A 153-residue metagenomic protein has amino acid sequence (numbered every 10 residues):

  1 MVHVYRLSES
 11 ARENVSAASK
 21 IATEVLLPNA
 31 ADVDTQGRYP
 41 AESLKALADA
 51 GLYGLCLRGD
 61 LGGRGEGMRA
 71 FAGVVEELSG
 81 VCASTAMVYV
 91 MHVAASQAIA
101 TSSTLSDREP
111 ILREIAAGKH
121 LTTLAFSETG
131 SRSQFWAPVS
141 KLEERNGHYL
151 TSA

Functional and structural regions predicted by a protein language model:
M1-G73: Alpha-helical interface subdomain recognition
V2, E13-N14, K20, L26 (+7 more regions): Short, well-ordered helical secondary-structure segments
Y5, Y39, Y53, Y89 (+3 more regions): Sequence-level detector for tyrosine residue identity
S8, T35-Q36, F71, G80-V81 (+3 more regions): Short amphipathic alpha-helical surface micro-motifs
A11, G37, S43, L61 (+7 more regions): Solvent-exposed, flexible loop/coil residues
V25, N29, A98, T122: Short alpha-helical functional segments enriched in proximate histidine and acidic residues
D49, Y53-E109, R113, A117: Internal helix-loop-helix
R64, D107-A153: Glycine-rich, Trp-frequent "lid" loop and neighboring beta-strands that shape and gate the flavin cofactor pocket
